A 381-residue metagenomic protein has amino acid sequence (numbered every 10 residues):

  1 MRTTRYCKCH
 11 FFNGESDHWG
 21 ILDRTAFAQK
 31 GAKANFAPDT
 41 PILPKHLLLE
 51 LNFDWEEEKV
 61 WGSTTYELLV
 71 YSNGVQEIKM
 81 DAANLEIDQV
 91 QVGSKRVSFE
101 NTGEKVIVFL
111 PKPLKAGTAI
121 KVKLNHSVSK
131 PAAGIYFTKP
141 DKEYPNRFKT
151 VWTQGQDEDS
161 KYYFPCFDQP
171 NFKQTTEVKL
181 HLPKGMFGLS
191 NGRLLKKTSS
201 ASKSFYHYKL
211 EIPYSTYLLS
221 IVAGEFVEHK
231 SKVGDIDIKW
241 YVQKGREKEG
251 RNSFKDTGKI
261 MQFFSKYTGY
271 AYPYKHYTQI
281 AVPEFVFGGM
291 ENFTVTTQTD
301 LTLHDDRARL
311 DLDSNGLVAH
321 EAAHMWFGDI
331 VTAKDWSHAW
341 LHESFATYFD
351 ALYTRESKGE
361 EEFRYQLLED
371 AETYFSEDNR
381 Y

Functional and structural regions predicted by a protein language model:
R2-G14, W19-K275: Acidic/His-enriched low-complexity segments
Y208, K239-Y381: Hydrophobic alpha-helical and helix-loop surface patches within well-folded domains that function as non-catalytic
